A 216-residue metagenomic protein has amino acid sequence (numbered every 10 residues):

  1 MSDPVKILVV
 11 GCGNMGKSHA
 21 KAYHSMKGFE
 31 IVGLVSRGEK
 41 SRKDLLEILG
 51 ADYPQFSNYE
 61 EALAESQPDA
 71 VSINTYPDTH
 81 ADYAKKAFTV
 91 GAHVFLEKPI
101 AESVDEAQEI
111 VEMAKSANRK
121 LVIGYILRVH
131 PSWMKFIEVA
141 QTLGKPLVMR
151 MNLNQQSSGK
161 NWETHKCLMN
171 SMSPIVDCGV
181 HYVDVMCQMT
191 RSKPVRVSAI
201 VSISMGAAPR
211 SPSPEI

Functional and structural regions predicted by a protein language model:
M1-G50: N-terminal Rossmann-like dinucleotide-binding module
K17, A81, V180: Residues forming the Rossmann-fold NAD(P)(H) cofactor-binding site
F29, Y53, A92, R119-K120 (+1 more regions): Short, well-ordered coil/turn segments that N-cap beta-strands
G33, D69-A70, V148: Short, Asp-centered acidic motifs that coordinate Mg2+ and/or phosphate in catalytic or ligand-binding sites
A51-M113: Beta-loop-alpha module in the N-terminal Rossmann-like domain of NAD(P)-dependent dehydrogenases, especially those
S57, L96, I123, S198-V201: Short loop/edge segments at beta-strand edges and connector loops that shape dinucleotide/nucleotide cofactor-binding
E109-I126, G144-M151: Rossmann-fold dehydrogenase core element
L127-R210: Predominantly a Rossmann-like dinucleotide-binding segment in NAD(P)-dependent oxidoreductases
